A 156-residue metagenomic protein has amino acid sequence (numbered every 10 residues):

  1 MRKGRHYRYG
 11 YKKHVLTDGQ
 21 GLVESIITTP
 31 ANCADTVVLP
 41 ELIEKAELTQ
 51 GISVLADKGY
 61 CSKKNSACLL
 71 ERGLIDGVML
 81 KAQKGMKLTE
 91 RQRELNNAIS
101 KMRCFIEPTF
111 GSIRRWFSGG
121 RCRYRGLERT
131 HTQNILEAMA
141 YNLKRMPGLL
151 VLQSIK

Functional and structural regions predicted by a protein language model:
M1-K58, K63-E71, L136, A140: Polybasic low-complexity intrinsically disordered regions
A31, L80-K84: Short, acidic/turn-prone active-site loops that include or flank metal/cofactor- and phosphate-binding residues
V37, G85-Q92: Short, charged, surface-exposed secondary-structure boundary motifs
Q50-V54, G77-V78, G148-L152: Acidic/polar loop patches that form or flank catalytic/metal-binding clefts of enzymes that bind anionic ligands
K58, L80-K81, P108: Short secondary-structure boundary segments
K63-K64, M86-L88, G120-C122: Short active-site-adjacent structural elements
R72-L80: Short hydrophobic/aromatic-enriched beta-strand-loop microsegments
G73, E94-K156: Basic, amphipathic alpha-helical segments enriched in Lys/Arg and hydrophobic/aromatic residues
